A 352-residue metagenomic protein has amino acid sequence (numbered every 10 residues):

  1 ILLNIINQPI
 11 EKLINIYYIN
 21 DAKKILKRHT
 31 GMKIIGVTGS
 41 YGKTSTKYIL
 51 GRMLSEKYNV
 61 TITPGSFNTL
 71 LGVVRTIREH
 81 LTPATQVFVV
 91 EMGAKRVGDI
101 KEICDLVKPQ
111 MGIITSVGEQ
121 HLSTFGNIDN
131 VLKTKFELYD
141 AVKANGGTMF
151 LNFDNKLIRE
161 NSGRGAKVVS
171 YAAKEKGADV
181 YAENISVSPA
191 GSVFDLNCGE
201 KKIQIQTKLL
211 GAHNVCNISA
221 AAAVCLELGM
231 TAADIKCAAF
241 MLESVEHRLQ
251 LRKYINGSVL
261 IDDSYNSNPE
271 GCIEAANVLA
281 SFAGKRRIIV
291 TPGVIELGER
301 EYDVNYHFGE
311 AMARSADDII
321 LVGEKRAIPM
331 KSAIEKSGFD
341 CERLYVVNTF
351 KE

Functional and structural regions predicted by a protein language model:
L2-F153, L157-A166, A222: Phosphate-binding loop of NTP-binding sites
M53, L106, A223-G229, V278-A283: Alpha-helix C-terminal capping segments
M53-P64, S258-N268, V294-I295, E335 (+1 more regions): Acidic/glycine-enriched edge-of-secondary-structure segments
T63-P64, V90-E91, K208, I261-D262 (+3 more regions): Thr-Gly-centered strand-to-loop micro-motif
V74, I100, F125-I128, I218 (+2 more regions): Conserved strand-to-helix beginnings and helix N-cap segments that scaffold or border functional pockets
I114-L260, G284-K285, E310-D318, A327-L344: Acidic, Mg2+-coordinating active-site environments of NTP-dependent enzymes
V245, Y265-F339: Active-site beta-alpha connecting loops in nucleotide-dependent enzymes
E342-E352: Short acidic-hydrophobic, aromatic-tinged amphipathic segments that line or gate anion-handling sites
